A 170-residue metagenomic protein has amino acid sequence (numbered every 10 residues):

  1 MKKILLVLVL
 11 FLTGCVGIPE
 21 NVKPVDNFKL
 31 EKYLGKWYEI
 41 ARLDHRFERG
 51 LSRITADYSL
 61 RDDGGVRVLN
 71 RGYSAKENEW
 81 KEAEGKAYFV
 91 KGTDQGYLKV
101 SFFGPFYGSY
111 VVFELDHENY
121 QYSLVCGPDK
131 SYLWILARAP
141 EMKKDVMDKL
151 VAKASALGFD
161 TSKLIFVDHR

Functional and structural regions predicted by a protein language model:
I4-T13: Sec-dependent N-terminal signal peptides
C15-R170: A beta-rich soluble binding module of mature secreted/lumenal proteins
